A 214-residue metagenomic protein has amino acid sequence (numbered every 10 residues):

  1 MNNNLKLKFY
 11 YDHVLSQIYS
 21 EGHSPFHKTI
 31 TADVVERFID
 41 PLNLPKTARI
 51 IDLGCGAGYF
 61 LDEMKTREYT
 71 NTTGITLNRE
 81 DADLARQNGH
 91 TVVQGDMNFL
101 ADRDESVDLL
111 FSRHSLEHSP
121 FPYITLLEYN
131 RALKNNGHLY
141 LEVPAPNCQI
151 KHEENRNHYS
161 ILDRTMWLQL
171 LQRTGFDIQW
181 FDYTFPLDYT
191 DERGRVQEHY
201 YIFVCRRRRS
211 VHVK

Functional and structural regions predicted by a protein language model:
M1-E105, L109, R113, L126 (+2 more regions): Conserved N-terminal segment of class I S-adenosyl-L-methionine
H114-H118: A short His-aromatic
P120-I124, K151: Short N-terminal helix/helix-N-cap motif within the alpha/beta-hydrolase-1
Y123-H138: A short glycine-rich, Lys/Arg-flanked "PGG" loop and its adjoining helix->strand segment in the class I
N136, N147-Q149, L187: Feature marks short, surface-exposed loop/turn motifs that line or immediately flank catalytic pockets and channel
L141-V143: Acidic carboxylate diad motif detector
K151-M166: Acceptor-substrate binding/catalytic loop of class I
F176-L187: Conserved S-adenosyl-L-methionine
